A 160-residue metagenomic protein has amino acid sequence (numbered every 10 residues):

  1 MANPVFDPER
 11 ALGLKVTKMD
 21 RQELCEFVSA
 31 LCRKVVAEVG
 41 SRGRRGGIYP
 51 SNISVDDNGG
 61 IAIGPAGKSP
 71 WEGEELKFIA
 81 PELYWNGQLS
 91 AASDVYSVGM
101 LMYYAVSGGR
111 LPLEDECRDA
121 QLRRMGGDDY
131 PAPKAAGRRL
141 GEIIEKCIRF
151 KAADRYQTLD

Functional and structural regions predicted by a protein language model:
C32-G43: Protein kinase catalytic-loop region centered on the HRD/HxD motif
L83-A91: Conserved end of the kinase activation segment
D94: Conserved catalytic-loop aspartate of Hanks-type protein kinases
A120-A135: Short proline-rich PxxP-based motifs
A136-I148: Conserved C-terminal C-lobe helix
I148-T158: A conserved short helix/loop substructure at the end of the activation segment of eukaryotic-like protein kinase domains
